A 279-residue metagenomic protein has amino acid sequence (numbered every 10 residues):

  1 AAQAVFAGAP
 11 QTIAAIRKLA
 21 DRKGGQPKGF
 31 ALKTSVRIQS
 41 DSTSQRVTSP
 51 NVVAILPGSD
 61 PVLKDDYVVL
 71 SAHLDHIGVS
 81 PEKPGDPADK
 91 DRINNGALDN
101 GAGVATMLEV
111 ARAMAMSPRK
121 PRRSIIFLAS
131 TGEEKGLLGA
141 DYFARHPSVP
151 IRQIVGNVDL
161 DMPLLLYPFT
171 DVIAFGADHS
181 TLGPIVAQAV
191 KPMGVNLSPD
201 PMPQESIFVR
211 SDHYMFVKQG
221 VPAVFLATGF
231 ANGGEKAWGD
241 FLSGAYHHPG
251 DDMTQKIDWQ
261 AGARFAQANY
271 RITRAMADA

Functional and structural regions predicted by a protein language model:
A1-A14, S130-A237, F241-L242: Metal-dependent peptidase/peptidase-like ectodomains
A1-G96, R112, M116-R119: Soluble metallo-hydrolase cores and metallopeptidase-like ectodomains found primarily in the secretory/periplasmic
Q3-A4, A105-L108, R112, D141 (+4 more regions): Solvent-exposed, polar/charged alpha-helical surfaces in well-ordered, non-transmembrane soluble domains, broadly
G29-F30, Q45-T48, P61-K64, R119-R122 (+4 more regions): Extracellular/periplasmic catalytic domains that process cell-envelope and extracellular macromolecules
S35-I38, D89-R92, L165-V172, R210 (+2 more regions): Flexible glycine/proline-enriched surface loops and loop-helix/loop-strand junctions
V36-R37, V52-I55, Y67-S71, I126-A129 (+8 more regions): Structural recognition of the beta-strand scaffold that forms the well-ordered cores of secreted hydrolase catalytic
T48, G78-P84, A88-T181: Acidic/histidine-rich catalytic neighborhood of metal-dependent amide-processing enzymes
R112, M116, A227, G233-A279: His/Asp/Glu-rich mid-to-C-terminal helical/loop segments that flank catalytic regions of hydrolases
